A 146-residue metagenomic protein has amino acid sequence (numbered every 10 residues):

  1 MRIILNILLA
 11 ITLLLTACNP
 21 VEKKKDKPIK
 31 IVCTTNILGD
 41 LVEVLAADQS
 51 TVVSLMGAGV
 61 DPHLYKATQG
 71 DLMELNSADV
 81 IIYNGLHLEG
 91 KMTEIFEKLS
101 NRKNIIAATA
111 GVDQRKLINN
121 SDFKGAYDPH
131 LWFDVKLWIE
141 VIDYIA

Functional and structural regions predicted by a protein language model:
R2-A10: Sec-dependent signal peptide recognition, specifically the positively charged N-region followed immediately by
I11-A17: Hydrophobic membrane-targeting signal helices
A17-A146: Extracytoplasmic metal-acquisition and chelation regions
